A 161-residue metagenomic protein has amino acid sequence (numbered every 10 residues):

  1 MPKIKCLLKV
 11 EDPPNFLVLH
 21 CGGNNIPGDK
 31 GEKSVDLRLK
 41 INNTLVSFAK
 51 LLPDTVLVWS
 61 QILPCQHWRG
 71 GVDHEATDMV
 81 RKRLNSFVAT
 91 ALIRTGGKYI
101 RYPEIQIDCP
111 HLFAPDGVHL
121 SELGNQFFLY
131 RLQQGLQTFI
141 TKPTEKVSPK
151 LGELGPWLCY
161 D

Functional and structural regions predicted by a protein language model:
K3-D161: Alpha-helical cap/lid subdomain in secreted, periplasmic, or secretory-pathway luminal O-acyl-processing enzymes
